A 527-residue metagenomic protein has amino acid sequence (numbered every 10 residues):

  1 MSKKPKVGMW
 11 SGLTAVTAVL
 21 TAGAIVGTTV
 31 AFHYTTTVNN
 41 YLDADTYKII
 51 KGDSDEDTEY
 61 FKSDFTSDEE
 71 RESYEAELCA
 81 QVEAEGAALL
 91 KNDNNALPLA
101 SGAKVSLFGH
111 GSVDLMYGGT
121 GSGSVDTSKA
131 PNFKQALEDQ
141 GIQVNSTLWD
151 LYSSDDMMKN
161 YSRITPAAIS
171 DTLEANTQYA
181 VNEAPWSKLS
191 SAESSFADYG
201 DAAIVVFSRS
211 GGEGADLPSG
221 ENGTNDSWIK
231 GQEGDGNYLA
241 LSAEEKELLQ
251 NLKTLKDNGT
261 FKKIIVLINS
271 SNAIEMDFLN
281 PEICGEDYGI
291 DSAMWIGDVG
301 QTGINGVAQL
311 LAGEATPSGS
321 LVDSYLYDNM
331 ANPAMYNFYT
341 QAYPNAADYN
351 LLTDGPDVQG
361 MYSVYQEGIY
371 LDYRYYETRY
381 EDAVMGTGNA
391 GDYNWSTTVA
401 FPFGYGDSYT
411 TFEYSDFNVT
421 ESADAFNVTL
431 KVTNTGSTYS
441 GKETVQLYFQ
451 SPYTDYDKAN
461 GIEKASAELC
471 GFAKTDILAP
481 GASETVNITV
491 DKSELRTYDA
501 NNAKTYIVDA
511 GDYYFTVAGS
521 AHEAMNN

Functional and structural regions predicted by a protein language model:
M1-N527: C-terminal non-catalytic regions of proteins with extracellular/luminal or membrane-system context
